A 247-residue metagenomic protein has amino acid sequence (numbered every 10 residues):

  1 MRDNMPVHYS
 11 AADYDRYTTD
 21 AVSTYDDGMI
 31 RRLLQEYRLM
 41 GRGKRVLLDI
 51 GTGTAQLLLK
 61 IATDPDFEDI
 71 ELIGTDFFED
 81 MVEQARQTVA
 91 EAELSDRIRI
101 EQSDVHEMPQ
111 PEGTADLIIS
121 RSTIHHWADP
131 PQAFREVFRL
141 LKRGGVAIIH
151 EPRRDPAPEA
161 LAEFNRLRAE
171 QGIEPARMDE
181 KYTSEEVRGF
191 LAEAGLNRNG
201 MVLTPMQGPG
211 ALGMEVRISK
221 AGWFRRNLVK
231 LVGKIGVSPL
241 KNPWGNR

Functional and structural regions predicted by a protein language model:
M1-G43, Q56-K60, D64: Conserved class I S-adenosyl-L-methionine
P6, T54, K181, F190-E193 (+1 more regions): Conserved Class I S-adenosyl-L-methionine
T18, H150-G213, G236: C-terminal alpha-helical "lid/dimerization" subdomain adjacent to the S-adenosyl-L-methionine
L48-E107: Class I SAM-dependent methyltransferase SAM/SAH-binding core
I119: A conserved beta-strand element that flanks and buttresses the S-adenosyl-L-methionine
H125-H126: A short His-aromatic
P131-R143: A short glycine-rich, Lys/Arg-flanked "PGG" loop and its adjoining helix->strand segment in the class I
